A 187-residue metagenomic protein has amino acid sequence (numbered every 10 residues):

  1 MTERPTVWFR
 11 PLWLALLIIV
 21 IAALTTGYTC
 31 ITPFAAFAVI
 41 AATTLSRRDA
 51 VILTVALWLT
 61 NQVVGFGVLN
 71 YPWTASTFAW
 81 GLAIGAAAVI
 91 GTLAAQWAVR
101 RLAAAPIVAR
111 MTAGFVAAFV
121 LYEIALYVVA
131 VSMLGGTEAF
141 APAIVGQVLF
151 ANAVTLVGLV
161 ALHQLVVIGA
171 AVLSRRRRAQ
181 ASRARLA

Functional and structural regions predicted by a protein language model:
T2, T54, A179-A181: Extended, composition-driven regions rather than compact fold-specific motifs
T2-L45, D49-I52: Hydrophobic transmembrane alpha-helices
L16-V20, I52, A56-T60, A86 (+4 more regions): Lipid-exposed faces of alpha-helical membrane segments in multi-pass integral membrane proteins
L17-V20, Q62-V63, L69, A143 (+1 more regions): Membrane-helix boundary/juxtamembrane interface motif
T25-I31, A56-L93, W97: Interfacial aromatic-anchored transmembrane helix boundaries in multi-pass membrane proteins
A38-I40, P72-L82, E138-L149: Non-cytosolic membrane-interface motifs at loop->transmembrane helix junctions
R47-T54, I107, M111: Membrane-interfacial loop-to-transmembrane alpha-helix junctions, especially the N-terminal start
W97-A187: Membrane-embedded alpha-helical hairpins and interfacial helices in multi-pass inner-membrane proteins
